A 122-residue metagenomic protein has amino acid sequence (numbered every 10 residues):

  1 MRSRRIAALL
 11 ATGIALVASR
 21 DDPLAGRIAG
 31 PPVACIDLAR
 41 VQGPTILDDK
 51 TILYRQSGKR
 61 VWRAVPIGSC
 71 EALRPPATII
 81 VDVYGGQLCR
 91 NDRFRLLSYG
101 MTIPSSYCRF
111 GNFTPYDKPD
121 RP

Functional and structural regions predicted by a protein language model:
M1-A8: Bacterial N-terminal signal peptides that target proteins for export
L9-S19: Hydrophobic h-region of N-terminal signal peptides that target proteins for export in Gram-negative bacteria
R20-G68, L73: N-terminal secretory signal peptides
A64-P122: Helix-rich interaction surfaces within compact, conserved domain-sized segments that mediate assembly or partner
